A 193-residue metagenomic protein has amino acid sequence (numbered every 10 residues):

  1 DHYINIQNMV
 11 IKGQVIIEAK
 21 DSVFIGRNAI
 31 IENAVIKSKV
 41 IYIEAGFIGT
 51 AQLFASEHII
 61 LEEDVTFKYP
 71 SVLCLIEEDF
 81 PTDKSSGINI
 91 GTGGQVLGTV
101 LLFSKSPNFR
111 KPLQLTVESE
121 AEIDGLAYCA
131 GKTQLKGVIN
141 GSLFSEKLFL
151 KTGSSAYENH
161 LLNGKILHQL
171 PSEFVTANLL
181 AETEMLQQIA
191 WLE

Functional and structural regions predicted by a protein language model:
D1-T92: Acidic, serine/threonine- and glycine-rich low-complexity intrinsically disordered segments that serve as flexible
I48, A55, I60-E193: Predominantly polar beta-repeat domains that present long G/T/S/D/N-rich surfaces used to bind, process, or adhere
